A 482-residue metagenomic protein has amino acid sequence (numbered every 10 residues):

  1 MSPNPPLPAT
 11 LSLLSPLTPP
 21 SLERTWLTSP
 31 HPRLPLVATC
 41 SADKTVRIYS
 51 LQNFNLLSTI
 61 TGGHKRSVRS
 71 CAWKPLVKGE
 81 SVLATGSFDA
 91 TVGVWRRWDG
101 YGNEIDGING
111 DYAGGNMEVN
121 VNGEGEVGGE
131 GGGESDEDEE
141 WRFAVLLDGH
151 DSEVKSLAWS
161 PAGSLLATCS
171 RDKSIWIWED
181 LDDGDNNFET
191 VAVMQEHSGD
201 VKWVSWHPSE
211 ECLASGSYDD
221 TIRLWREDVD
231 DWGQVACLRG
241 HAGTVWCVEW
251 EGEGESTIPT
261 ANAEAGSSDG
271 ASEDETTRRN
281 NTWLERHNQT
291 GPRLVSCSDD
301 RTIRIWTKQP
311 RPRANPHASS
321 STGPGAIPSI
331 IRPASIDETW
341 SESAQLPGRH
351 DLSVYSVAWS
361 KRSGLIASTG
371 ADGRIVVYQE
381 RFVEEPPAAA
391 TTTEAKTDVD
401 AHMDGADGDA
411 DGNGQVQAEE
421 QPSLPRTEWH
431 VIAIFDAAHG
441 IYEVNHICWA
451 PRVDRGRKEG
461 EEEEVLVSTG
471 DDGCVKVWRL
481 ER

Functional and structural regions predicted by a protein language model:
S2-L22, N53, D136-A144, T339-S343 (+1 more regions): A short helix->beta-strand "capping" segment at the edge of beta-propeller domains
L17-K44: Beta-strand-rich domains and repeat architectures in extracellular enzymes and scaffolds, especially beta-propellers
L17-T25, T61-V68, D111-Y112, E140 (+7 more regions): WD40/WD-repeat beta-propeller blade N-cap
T28-L34, C71-E80, D151, L157-S164 (+6 more regions): Loop/turn segments within WD40 beta-propeller blades
C40-D43, T85-D89, R97, A162 (+7 more regions): Conserved strand-to-loop turn within each blade of WD40 beta-propeller repeats
V46-Y49, C71, V92-R96, I175-D180 (+5 more regions): WD40-repeat beta-propellers
R96-S135, E179-D185, R226-D230, T307-I336 (+2 more regions): Short loop/turn segments immediately following beta-strands, especially the blade-tip and inter-blade linker loops
H241, E342-S356, D407, G414-V453: Conserved blade-ending motifs and adjacent loop-strand segments that build the rim/top face of beta-propeller domains
